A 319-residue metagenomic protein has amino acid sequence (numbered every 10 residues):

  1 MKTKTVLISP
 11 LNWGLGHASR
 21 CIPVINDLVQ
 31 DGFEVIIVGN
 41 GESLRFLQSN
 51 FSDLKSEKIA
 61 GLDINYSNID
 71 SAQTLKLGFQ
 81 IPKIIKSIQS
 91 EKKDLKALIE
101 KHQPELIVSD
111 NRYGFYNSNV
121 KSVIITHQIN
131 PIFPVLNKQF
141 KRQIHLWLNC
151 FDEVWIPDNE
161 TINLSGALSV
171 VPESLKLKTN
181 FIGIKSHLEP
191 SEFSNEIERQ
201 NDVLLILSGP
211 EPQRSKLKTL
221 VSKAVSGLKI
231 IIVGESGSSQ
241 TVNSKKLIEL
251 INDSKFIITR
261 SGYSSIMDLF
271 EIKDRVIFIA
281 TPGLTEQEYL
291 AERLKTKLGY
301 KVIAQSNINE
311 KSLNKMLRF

Functional and structural regions predicted by a protein language model:
T3-V6, N12, Q30-D31, V35-I81: Conserved nucleotide-sugar phosphate-binding/catalytic loop shared by glycosyltransferases and other
P10-I22, R214-S215: A short, glycine/small-residue-rich beta-strand->loop->alpha-helix junction that serves as a flexible
A18-L28, S43: Short amphipathic alpha-helix
I25, S169-V170, G183-I257, I266 (+1 more regions): Donor-nucleotide binding loops and adjacent catalytic segments primarily of GT-B fold Leloir glycosyltransferases
A72-G114: Conserved nucleotide-sugar donor-binding subdomain of glycosyltransferases
F79-I85, G299-F319: Leloir-type glycosyltransferase catalytic cores
T126, P131-P212: A nucleotide-sugar donor-handling region in carbohydrate enzymes
K246-Y289: A donor-sugar binding/catalytic signature common to diverse glycosyltransferases and related nucleotide-sugar
